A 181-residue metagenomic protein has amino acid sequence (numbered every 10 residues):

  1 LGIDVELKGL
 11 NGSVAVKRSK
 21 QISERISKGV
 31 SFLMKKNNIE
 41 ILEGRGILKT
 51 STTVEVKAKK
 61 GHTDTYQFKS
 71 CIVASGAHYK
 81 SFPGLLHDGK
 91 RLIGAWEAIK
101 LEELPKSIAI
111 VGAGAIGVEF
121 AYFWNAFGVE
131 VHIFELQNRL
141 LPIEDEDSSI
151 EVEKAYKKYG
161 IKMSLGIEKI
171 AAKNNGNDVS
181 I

Functional and structural regions predicted by a protein language model:
L1-R18: Glycine-rich active-site loop/strand segments that organize a redox cofactor
G2, K36-N38, G128, G160: Glycine-centered loop/turn motif at secondary-structure junctions
I3, G44, L85, G166-I167: Cofactor-binding loops of NAD(P)H-dependent oxidoreductases, dominated by short-chain dehydrogenase/reductases
E6, K35, V73, N125 (+1 more regions): Short polybasic/polar patches that bind polyanions
Q21-S27, S31, I99-K100, P105-A109 (+1 more regions): Rossmann-like dinucleotide-binding cores of NAD(P)H-dependent redox enzymes
E24-V111, I181: FAD-binding core/adjacent interface of flavoenzyme oxidoreductases
